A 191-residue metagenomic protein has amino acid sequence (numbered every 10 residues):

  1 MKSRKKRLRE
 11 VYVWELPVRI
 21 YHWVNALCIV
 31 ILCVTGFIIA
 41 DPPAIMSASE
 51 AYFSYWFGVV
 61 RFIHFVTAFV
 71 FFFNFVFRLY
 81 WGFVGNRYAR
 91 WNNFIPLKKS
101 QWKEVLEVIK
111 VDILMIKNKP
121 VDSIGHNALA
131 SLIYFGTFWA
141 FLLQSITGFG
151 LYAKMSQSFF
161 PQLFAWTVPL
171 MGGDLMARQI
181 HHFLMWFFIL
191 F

Functional and structural regions predicted by a protein language model:
M1-F191: Membrane-embedded alpha-helical bundles that constitute the cytochrome b-like, heme-associated redox core of multi-pass
